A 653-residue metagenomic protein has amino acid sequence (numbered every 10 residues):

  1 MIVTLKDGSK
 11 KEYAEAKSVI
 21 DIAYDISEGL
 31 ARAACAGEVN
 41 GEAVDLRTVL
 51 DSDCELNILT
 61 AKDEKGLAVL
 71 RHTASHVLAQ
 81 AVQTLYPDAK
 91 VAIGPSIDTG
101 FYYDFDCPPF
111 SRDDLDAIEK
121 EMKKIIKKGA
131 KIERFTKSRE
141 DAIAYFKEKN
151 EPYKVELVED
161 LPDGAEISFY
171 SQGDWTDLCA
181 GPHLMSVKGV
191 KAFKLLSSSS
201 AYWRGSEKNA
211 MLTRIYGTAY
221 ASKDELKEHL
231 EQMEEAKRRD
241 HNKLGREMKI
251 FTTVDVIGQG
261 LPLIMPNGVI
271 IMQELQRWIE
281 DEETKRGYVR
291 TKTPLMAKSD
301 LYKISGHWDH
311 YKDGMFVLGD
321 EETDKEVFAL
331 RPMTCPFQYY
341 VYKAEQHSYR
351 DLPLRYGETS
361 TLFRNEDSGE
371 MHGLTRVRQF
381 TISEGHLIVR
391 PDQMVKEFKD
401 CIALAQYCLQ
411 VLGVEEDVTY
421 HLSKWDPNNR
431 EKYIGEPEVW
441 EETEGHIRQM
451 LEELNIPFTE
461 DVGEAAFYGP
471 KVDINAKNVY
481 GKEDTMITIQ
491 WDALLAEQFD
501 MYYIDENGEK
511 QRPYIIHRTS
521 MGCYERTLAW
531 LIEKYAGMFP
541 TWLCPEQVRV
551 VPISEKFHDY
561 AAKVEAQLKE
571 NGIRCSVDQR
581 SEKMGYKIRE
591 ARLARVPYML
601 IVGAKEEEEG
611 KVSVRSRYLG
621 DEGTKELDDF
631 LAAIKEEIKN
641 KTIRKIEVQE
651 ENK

Functional and structural regions predicted by a protein language model:
M1-K90, I97-K653: NTP/phosphate- and nucleic-acid-binding module
